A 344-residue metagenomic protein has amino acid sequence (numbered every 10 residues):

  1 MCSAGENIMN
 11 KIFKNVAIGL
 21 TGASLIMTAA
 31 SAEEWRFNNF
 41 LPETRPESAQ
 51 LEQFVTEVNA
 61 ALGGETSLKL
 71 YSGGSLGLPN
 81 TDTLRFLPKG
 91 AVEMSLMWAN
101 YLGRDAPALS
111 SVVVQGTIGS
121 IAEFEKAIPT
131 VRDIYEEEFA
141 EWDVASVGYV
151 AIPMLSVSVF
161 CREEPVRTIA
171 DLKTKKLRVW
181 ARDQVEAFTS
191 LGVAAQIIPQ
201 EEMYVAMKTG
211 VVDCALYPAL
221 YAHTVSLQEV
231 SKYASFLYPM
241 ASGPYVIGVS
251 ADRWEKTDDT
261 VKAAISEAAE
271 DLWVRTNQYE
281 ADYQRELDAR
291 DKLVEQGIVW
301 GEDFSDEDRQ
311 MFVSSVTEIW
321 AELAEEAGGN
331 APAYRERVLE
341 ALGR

Functional and structural regions predicted by a protein language model:
M1-I8, A29: Short, Lys/Arg-enriched N-terminal segments with co-localized hydrophobic residues within the first ~10-30 amino acids
M9-G19: Bacterial N-terminal signal peptides that target proteins for export
I18, G22, E33-A122, F139-W142 (+1 more regions): N-terminal secretory/targeting leader peptides
I26-A32: Sec/Tat signal peptide C-region and signal peptidase I cleavage site
A127-D143: Hinge/lid segment of periplasmic solute-binding proteins
